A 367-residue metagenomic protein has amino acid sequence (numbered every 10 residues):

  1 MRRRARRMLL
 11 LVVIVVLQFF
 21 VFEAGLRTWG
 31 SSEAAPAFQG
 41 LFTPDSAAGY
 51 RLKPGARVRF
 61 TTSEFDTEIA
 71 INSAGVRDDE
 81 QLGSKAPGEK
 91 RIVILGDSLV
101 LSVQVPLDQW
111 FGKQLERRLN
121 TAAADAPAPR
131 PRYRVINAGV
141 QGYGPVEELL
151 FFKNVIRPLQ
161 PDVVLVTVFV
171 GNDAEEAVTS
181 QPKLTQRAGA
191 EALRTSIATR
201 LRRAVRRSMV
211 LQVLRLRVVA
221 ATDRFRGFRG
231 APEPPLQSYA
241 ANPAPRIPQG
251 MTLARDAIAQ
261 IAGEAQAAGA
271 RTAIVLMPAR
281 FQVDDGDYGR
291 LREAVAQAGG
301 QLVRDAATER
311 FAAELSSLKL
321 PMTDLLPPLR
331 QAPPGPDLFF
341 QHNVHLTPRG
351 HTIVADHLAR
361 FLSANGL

Functional and structural regions predicted by a protein language model:
M1-V15: N-terminal Sec-pathway targeting helices
M8, W29-R130, F311, L329-P333 (+1 more regions): Membrane/wall-proximal cationic-aromatic binding patches
L10, V21, Q341-L367: Histidine-centered active-site loop/cap adjacent to the catalytic His in serine esterases/O-acetyl transfer systems
E89-K90, R130-Y133, Q160-V164, Q266-A273 (+1 more regions): Loop/turn elements at helix/coil->beta-strand transitions in domains of secreted/extracellular proteins
R91-V93, R118, A123, R132-L159 (+1 more regions): Internal alpha/beta domain cores that form substrate/cofactor-binding pockets in large enzymes and binding proteins
F169-L315, L320, L325-P333: Serine-dependent acyl-ester chemistry module
